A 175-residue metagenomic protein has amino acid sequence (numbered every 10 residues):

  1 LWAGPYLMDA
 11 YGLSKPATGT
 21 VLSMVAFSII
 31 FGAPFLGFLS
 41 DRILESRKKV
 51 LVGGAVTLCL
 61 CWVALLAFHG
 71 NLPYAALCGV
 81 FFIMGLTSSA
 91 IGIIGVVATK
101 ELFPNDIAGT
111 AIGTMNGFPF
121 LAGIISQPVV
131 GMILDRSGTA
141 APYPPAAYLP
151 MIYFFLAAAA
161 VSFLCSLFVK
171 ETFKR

Functional and structural regions predicted by a protein language model:
L1-G37, G92, G123-G131: Extracytoplasmic gate region of multi-pass secondary transporters
A33-E45, L134-D135: Helix-to-loop junctions at the C-terminal end of transmembrane segments in multipass secondary transporters
D41-V56: Cytoplasmic membrane-interface "Motif A"-like loop-to-helix N-cap segments of 12-TM Major Facilitator Superfamily
V56-N71: C-terminal ends and interior cores of transmembrane alpha-helices in multi-pass membrane transporters/permeases
L65-H69, Y153-R175: Multi-pass alpha-helical transporter architecture, strongest for 12-TM Major Facilitator/SLC carriers used
Y74-A90: Hydrophobic core of transmembrane alpha-helices in multi-pass small-molecule transporters, especially MFS/SLC-type
A90-F103: Intracellular juxtamembrane helix-capping segments at the cytosolic ends of symmetry-related transmembrane helices
P104-T139: A late C-terminal transmembrane helix in Major Facilitator Superfamily
